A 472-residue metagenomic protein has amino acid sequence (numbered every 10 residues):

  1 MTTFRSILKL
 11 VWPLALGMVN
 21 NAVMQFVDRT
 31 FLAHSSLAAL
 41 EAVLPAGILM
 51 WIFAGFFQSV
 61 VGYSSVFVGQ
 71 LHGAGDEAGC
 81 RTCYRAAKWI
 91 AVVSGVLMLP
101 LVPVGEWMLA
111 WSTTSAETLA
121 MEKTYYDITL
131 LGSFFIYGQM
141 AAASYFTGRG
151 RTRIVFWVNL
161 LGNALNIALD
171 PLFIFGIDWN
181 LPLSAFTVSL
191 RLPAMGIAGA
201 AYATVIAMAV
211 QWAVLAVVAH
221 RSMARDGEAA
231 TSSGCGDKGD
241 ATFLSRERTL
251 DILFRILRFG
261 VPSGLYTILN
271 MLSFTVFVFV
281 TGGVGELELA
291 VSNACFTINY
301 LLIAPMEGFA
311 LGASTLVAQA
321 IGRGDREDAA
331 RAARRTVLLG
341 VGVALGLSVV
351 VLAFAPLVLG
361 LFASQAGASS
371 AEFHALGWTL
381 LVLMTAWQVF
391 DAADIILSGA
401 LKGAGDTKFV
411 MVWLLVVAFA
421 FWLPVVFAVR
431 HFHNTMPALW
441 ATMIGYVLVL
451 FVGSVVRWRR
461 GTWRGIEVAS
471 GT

Functional and structural regions predicted by a protein language model:
M1-L14, V68-F134, D178-V261, V317-A386 (+1 more regions): Short alpha-helical transmembrane segments in multi-pass integral membrane proteins
T2-T30, H34-S35, I48-F67, A91-L99 (+5 more regions): N-terminal transmembrane alpha-helices
K9-D28, I128, Q139, G162 (+5 more regions): Transmembrane helical elements of multi-pass membrane transporters/channels
V19, V23-E41, W107-A116, I174-D178 (+5 more regions): Helix-terminus/linker motif at the lipid-water interface of multi-pass membrane proteins
L37-I48, E122, Y126, E286-L301 (+2 more regions): Small-residue hotspots at the loop-to-helix junctions and early N-terminal turns of transmembrane alpha-helices
L40-L99, P103, I136-G150, I154-V155 (+2 more regions): Small-residue-rich hydrophobic transmembrane alpha-helices
I52-G55, N166-D170, W212-A216, L301-A304 (+3 more regions): Hydrophobic transmembrane alpha-helices of multi-pass small-molecule transporters
Q58-V61, S65, T129-T147, V155-N163 (+5 more regions): Short runs within selected transmembrane alpha-helices of multi-pass transporters and secretion channels
